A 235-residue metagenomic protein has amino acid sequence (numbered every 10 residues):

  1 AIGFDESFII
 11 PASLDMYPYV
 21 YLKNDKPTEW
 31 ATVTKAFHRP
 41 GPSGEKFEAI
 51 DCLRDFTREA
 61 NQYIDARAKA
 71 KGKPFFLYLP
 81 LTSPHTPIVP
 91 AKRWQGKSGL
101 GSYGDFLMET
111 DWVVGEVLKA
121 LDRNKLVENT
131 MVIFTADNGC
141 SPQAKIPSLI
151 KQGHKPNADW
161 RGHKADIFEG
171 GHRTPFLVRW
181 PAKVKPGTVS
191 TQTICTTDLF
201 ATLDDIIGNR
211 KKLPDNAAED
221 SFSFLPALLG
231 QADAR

Functional and structural regions predicted by a protein language model:
A1-I2, P87-P90, G96-S102, F106 (+2 more regions): Histidine-centered active-site microenvironments of extracellular/periplasmic hydrolases and transferases
A1-K73, L81-K92: Formylglycine-dependent
D5-L14, C140-I146, I150-I167, K183-T188 (+2 more regions): C-terminal cap/loop subdomain of S1 sulfatases and analogous C-terminal strand-loop tails that border
I10, Y63-A70, K97, V113 (+4 more regions): Structured segments of extracytoplasmic/periplasmic soluble domains in secreted or envelope-associated proteins
S13-M16, P27-T28, T82-T86, W112 (+3 more regions): Solvent-exposed loop/turn segments at secondary-structure junctions within structured extracellular/periplasmic domains
K46-T57, L100-Y103, L107-T110, G153 (+2 more regions): Solvent-exposed, acidic/flexible segments
D51-A68, K92-T130: A long, amphipathic alpha-helix that forms part of the scaffold/cap immediately adjacent to metal-dependent active
P74-P80, L107-T110, V114, M131-A136 (+2 more regions): Beta-strand elements within well-structured catalytic alpha/beta cores of enzymes that handle phosphate/sulfate esters
